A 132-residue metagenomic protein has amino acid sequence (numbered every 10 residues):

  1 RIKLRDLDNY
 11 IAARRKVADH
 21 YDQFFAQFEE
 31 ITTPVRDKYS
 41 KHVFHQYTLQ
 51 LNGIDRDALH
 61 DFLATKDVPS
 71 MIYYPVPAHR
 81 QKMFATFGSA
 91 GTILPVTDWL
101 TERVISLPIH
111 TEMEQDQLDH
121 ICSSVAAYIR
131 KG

Functional and structural regions predicted by a protein language model:
R1-G132: PLP-dependent aminotransferase class I/II
